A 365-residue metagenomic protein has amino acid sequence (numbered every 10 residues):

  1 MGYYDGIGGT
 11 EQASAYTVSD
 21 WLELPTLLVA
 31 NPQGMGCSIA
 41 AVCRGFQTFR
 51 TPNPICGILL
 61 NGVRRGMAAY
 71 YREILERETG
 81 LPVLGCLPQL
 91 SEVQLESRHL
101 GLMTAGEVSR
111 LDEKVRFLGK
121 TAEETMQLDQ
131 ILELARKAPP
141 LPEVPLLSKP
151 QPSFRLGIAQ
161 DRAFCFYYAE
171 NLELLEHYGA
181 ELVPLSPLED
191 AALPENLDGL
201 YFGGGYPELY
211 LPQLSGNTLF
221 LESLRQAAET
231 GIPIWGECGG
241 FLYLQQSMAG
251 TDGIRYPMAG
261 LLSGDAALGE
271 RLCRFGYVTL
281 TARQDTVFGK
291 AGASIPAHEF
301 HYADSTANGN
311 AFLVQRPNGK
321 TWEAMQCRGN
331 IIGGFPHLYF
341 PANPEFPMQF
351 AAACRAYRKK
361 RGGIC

Functional and structural regions predicted by a protein language model:
M1-I7: Switch II (G3) loop of P-loop NTPases
T10-Y16, R44, G216-F220: Charged helix-capping and loop-helix junction motifs
E11-Q33: Inter-motif core of Ras-like GTPase G domains
S19, P150-P152, F164-E176, E181 (+2 more regions): C-terminal and late-domain segments of enzyme folds
L24, L81, E229-P233: A short helix->loop->beta-strand "cap" motif at the edges of active sites that frequently abuts
G36-S148: Internal gly/pro-rich beta-alpha loop/helix module that stabilizes soluble enzyme cofactors or their anionic handles
P152-E229: Phosphate-binding active sites in nucleotide-utilizing proteins
P207-T286: Cysteine-nucleophile active-site neighborhood
